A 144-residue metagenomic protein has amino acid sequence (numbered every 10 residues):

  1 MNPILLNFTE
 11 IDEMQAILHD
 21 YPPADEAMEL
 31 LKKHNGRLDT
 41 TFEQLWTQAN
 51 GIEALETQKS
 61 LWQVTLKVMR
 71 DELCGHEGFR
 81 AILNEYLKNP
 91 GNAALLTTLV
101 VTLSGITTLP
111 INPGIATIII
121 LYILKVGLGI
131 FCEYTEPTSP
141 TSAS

Functional and structural regions predicted by a protein language model:
N2-A81: Membrane-active, amphipathic/fusogenic segments and juxtamembrane/transmembrane anchors that bind or insert into lipid
P3, P22-P23, P90, P110-P113 (+1 more regions): Proline-rich intrinsically disordered, low-complexity coils
E77-E133: Membrane-inserting effector segments that mediate pore formation, membrane fusion, or transient membrane insertion
E133-S144: Cytosolic/matrix-facing juxtamembrane and C-terminal tails of multi-pass cellular membrane proteins
